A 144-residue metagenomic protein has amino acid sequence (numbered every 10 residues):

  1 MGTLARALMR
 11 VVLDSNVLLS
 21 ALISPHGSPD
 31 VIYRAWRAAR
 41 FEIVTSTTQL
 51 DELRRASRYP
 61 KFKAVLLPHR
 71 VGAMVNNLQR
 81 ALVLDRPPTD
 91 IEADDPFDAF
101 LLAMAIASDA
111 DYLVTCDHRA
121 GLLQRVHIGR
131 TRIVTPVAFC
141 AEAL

Functional and structural regions predicted by a protein language model:
M1-T45: Short, well-structured N-terminal submotif of metal-dependent ribonuclease cores
L13, L84-P87, T115-C116: Short beta-strands and strand-loop turn motifs
D14-S15, T47, H118, V137: Residues immediately flanking
L18-L19, D51, A120-L122: Short, active-site-adjacent cap segments at secondary-structure transitions
S24-P25, S57, R125-I128: Short amphipathic alpha-helical segments
I32, L101-L102: Short, hydrophobic alpha-helical packing/hinge segments within bilobed ligand-binding/sensory domains
R34-T89: PIN-domain endoribonuclease scaffold, especially VapC-family toxins
I91, D95, A99, I106-Y112 (+1 more regions): Acidic, PIN/NYN-like endoribonuclease modules and their adjacent C-terminal/linker elements
